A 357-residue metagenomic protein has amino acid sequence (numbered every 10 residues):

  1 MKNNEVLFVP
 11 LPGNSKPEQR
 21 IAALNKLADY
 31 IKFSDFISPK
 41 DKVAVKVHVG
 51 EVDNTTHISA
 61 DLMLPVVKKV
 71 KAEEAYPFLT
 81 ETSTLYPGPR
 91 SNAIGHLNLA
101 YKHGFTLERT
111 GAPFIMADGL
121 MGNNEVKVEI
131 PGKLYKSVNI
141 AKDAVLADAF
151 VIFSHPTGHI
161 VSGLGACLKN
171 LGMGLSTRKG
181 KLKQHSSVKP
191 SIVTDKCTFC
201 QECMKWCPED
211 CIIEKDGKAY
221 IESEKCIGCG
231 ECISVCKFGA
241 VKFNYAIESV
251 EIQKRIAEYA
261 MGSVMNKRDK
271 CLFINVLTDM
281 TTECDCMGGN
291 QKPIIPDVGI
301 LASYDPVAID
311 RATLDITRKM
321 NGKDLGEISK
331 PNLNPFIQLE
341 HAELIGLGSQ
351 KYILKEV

Functional and structural regions predicted by a protein language model:
K2-V47, V52-N54, I58-L62, K68 (+2 more regions): Extended, low-polarity segments enriched in aliphatic/aromatic residues
